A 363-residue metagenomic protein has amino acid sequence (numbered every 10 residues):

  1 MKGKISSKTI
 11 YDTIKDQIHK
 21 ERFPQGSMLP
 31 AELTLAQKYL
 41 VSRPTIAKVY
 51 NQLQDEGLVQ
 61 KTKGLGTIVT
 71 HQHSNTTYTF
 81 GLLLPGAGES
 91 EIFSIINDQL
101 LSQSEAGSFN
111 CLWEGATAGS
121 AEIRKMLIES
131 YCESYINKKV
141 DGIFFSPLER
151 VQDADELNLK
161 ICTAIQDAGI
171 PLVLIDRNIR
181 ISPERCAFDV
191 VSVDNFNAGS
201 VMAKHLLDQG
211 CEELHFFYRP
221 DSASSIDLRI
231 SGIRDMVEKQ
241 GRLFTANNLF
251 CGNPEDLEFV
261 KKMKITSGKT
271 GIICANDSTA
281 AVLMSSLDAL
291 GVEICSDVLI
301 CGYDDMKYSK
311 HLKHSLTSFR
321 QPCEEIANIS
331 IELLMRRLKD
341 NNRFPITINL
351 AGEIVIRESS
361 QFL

Functional and structural regions predicted by a protein language model:
K2, D12-D16, P24, T34 (+6 more regions): Alpha-helical recognition/docking segments in bacterial nutrient-uptake and carbohydrate-utilization systems
T13, A187-F188, V260-L363: Flexible loop/turn connectors
Q25-S27, E213, F244-N248, E293-L299: Short acidic capping loops at alpha-helix termini that bridge into adjacent secondary structure
S27-K61: N-terminal helix-turn-helix
E91-G107, A198-V201, S224-L243, V282-S286: Short, solvent-exposed amphipathic alpha-helices that sit in or adjacent to ligand/effector-binding or catalytic
E105-A121, H215-F216, R234-D256: Short beta-strand elements in bilobed, periplasmic/extracellular small-molecule ligand-binding domains
N178-I181, C186-F216, P254-K261, A280 (+1 more regions): Hydrophobic alpha-helical segments within soluble ligand-binding/sensing domains
S200-R242, I346-Q361: An alpha-beta-alpha
